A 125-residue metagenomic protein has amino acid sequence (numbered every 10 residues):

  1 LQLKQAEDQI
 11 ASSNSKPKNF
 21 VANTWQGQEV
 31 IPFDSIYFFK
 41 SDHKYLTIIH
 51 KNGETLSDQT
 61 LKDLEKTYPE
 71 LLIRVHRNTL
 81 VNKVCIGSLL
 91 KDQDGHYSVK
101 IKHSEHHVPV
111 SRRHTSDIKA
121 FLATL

Functional and structural regions predicted by a protein language model:
L1-P109: Conserved binding/recognition cores within well-folded domains
D117-L125: C-terminal output/interaction extensions
